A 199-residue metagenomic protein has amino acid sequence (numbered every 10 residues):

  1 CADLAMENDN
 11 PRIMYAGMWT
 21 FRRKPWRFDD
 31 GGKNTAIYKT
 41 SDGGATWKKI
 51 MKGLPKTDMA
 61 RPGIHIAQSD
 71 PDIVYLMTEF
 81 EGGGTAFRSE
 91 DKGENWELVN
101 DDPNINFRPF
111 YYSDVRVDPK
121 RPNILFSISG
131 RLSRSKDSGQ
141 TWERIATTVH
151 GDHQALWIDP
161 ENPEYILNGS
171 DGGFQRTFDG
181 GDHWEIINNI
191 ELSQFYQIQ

Functional and structural regions predicted by a protein language model:
C1-Q199: Beta-propeller blade termini and top-face loops
